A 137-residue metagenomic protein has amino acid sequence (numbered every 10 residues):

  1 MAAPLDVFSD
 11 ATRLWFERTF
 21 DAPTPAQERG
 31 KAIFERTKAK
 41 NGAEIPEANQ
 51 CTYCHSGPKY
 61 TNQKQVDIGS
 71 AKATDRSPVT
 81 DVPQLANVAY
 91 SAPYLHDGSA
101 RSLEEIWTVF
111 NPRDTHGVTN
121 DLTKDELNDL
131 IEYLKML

Functional and structural regions predicted by a protein language model:
M1-L137: Periplasmic c-type cytochrome electron-transfer domains
